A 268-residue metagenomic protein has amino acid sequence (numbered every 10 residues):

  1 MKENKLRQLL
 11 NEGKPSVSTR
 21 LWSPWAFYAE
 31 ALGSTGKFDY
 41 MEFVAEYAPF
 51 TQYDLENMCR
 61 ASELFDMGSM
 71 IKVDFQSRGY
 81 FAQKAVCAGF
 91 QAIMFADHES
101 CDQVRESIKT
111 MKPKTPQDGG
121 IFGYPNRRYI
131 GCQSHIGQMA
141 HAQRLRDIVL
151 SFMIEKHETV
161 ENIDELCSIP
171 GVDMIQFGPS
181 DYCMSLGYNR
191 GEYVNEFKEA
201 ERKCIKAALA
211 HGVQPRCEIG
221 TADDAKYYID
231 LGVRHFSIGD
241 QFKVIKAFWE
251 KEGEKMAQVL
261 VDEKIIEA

Functional and structural regions predicted by a protein language model:
M1-R20, Q133-D147, R202-K203, L209-A210 (+1 more regions): N-terminal amphipathic alpha-helix/helix-capping segment at the start of soluble metabolic enzymes
M1-S69, F75-Q76, L150, I169-G171: Conserved N-terminal beta1-alpha1 strand-loop-helix module at the mouth
T19, V44, I93, S107 (+3 more regions): Conserved, mostly hydrophobic/aromatic
E30-S34, I71, Q76-Q91, F95 (+3 more regions): Catalytic cores of alpha/beta
Q52-G79, M111-I121, A142-L145, Y193-C217 (+1 more regions): Alpha-helix-loop-beta-strand connector modules within alpha/beta enzyme cores
M58, C101-D118, F242-E267: C-terminal helical cap(s) of enzyme catalytic domains, especially alpha/beta-barrels
F90-E106, I175-M184, R234-E252: Glycine-rich phosphate-binding active-site loops on the catalytic face of alpha/beta enzymes
F90-P170, I265-I266: Conserved anion-binding
